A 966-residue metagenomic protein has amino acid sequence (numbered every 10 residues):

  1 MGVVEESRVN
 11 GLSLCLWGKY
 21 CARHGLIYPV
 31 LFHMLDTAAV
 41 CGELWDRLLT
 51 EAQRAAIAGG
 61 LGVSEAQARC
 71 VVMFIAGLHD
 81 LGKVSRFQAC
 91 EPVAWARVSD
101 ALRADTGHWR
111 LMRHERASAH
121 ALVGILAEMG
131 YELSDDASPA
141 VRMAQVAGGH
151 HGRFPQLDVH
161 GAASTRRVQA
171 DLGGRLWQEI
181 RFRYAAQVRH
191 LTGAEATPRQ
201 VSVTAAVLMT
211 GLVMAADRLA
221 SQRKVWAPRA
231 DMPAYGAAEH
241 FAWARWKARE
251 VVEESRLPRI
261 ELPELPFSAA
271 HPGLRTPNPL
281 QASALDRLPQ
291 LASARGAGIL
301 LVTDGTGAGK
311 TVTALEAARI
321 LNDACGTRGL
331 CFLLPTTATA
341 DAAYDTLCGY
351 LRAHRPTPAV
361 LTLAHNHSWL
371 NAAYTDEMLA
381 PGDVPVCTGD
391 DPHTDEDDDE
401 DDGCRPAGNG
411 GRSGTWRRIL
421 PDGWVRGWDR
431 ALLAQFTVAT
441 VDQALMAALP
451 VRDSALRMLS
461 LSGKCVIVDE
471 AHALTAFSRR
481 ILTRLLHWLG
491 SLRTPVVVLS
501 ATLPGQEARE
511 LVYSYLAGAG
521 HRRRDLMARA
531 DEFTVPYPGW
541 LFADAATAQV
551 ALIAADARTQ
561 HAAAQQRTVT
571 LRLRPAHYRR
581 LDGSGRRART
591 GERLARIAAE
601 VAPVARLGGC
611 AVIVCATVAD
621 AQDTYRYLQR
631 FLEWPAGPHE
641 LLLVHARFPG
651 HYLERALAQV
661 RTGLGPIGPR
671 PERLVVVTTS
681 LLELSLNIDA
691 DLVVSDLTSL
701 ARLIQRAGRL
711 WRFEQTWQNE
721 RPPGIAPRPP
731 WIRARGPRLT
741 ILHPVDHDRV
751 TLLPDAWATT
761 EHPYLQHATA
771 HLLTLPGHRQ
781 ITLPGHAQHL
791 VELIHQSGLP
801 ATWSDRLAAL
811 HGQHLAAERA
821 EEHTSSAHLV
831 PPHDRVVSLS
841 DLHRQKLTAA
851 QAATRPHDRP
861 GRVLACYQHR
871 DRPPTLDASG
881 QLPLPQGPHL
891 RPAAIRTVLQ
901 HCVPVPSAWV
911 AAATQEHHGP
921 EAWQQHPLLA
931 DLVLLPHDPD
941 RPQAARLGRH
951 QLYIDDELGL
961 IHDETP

Functional and structural regions predicted by a protein language model:
G2-L262: Accessory nucleic-acid engagement/destabilization modules that flank
R295-A318, E470, L474-F477, S500: Walker A/P-loop
R328-R352, T362-A373, L503-A508, V618: Conserved Walker A/P-loop ATP-binding site and its immediately adjacent core in helicase/helicase-like ATPase domains
L347-Q435, V441-Q443, P666: A substrate-engagement module of RecA-like helicase motors
R430-A448, G668-E683: Conserved two-lobed SF2 helicase motor
A444, S454-L492, V496: SF2 helicase catalytic motif II
A508, Q549, T568, H577-G665 (+2 more regions): C-terminal helicase lobe and adjacent C-terminal extensions/tails of nucleic-acid helicase motors
R509-L594: Interdomain hinge/linker at the junction between the two RecA-like core domains of SF2 helicases
